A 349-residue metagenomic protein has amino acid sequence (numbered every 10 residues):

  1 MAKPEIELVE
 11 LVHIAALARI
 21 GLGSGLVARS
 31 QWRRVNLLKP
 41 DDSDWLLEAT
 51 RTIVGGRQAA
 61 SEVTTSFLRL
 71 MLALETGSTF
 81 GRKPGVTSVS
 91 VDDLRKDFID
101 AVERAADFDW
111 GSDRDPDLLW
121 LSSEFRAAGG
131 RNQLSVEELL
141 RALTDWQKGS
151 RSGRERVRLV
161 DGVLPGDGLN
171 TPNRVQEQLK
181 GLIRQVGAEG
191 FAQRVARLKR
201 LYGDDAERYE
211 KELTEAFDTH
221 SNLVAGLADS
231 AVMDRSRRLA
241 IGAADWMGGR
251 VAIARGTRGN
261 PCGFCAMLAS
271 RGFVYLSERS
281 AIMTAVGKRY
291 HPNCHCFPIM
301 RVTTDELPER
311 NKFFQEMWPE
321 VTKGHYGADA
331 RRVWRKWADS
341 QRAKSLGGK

Functional and structural regions predicted by a protein language model:
M1-A15, R33, P40, K96 (+8 more regions): Intrinsically disordered, low-complexity regulatory regions
M1-D113, D117-L121, G130, L134 (+1 more regions): Non-catalytic accessory regions used for complex assembly or targeting
M1-G55, M233-K349: Activation/maturation switch segments at domain boundaries
A59, V63-F67, L72, S152 (+2 more regions): N-terminal nicking endonuclease/strand-transfer module with a His-rich metal-binding environment and a catalytic Tyr
M71, P84, V102, S112 (+6 more regions): Prokaryotic Sec-type signal peptides and long signal-anchor helices with extended Leu/Ile/Val-rich h-regions
F108, S150-S152, D245-G249: Residues at alpha-helix termini
L182-L268: A broadly conserved sequence feature marking short terminus-proximal activation segments in nucleic acid-centric
